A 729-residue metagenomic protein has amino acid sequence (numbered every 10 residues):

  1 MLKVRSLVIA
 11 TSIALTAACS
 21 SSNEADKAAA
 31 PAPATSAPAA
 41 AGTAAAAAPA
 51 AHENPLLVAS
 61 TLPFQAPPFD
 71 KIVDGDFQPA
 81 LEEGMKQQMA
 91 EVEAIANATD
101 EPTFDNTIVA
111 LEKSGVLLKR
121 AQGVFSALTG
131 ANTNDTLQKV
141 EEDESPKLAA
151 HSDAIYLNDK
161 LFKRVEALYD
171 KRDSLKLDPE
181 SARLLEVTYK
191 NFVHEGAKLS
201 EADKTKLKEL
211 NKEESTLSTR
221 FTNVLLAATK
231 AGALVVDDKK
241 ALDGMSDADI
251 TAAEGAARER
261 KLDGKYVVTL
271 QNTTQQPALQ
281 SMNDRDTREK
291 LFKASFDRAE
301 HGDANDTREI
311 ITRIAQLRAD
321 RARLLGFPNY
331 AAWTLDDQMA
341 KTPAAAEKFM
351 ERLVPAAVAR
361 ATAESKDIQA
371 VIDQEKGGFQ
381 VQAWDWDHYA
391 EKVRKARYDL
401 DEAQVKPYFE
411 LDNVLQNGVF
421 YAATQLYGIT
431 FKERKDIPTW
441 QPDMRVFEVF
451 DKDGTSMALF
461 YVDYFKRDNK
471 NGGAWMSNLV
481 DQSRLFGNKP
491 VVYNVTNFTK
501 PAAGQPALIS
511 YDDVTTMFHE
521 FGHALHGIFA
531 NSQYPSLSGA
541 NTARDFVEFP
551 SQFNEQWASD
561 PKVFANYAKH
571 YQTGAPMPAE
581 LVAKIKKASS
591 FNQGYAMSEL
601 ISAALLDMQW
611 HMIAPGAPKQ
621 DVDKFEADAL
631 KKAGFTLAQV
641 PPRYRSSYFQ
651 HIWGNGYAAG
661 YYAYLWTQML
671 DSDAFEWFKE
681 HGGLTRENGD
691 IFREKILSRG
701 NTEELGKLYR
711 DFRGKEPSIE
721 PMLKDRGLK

Functional and structural regions predicted by a protein language model:
M1-V8: Bacterial N-terminal signal peptides that target proteins for export
V8-A17: Bacterial N-terminal signal peptides
T16, P33, A41-T251, F678: N-terminal helix-rich structural modules
S20-N23: Bacterial signal peptide processing site
A44-D76, G244, K265-V267, A396-Y398 (+9 more regions): C-terminal, non-catalytic "cap/extension" segments appended to globular domains
T61-D76, F125-E144, A167-E209, T269-E309 (+6 more regions): Short His/Asp/Glu-rich catalytic/ion-coordination signatures at enzyme active sites or charged loops
L184, T216, N223, A228-T269 (+7 more regions): Active-site-proximal, well-structured secondary-structure segments within enzyme catalytic domains
T499-F518: Short pre-active-site segment immediately N-terminal to the catalytic Zn-binding motif
